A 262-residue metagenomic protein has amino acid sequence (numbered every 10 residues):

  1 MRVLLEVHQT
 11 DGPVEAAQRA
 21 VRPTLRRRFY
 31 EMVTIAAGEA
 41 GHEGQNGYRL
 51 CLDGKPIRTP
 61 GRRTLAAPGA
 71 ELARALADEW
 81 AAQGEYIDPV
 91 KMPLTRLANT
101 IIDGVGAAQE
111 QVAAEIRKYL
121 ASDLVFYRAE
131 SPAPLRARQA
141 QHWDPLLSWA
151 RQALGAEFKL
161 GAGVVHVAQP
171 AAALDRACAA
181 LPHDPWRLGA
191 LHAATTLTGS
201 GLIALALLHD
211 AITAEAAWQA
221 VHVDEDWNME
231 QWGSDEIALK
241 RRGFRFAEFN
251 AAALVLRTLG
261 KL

Functional and structural regions predicted by a protein language model:
R2-A107: An N-terminal structural lobe/cap that precedes and organizes the functional/catalytic core across diverse proteins
V3-L4, H222-V223, M229-L262: Expand to "…catalyze enediolate/carbanion chemistry for C-C bond making/breaking, isomerization, decarboxylation
R63-A67, V125-Y127, P134, I203: Short cationic amphipathic helices and targeting signals
A67-E71, A75, A107, Q141 (+3 more regions): Conserved active-site and cofactor/substrate-binding residues in soluble primary-metabolism enzymes
A81-E85, R151, G155, L207-I212 (+4 more regions): Generic secondary-structure signature for well-ordered alpha-helical cores
E110-R176: Internal, conserved structured core segments that host functional sites
H166-L239: An internal, amphipathic alpha-helical element
